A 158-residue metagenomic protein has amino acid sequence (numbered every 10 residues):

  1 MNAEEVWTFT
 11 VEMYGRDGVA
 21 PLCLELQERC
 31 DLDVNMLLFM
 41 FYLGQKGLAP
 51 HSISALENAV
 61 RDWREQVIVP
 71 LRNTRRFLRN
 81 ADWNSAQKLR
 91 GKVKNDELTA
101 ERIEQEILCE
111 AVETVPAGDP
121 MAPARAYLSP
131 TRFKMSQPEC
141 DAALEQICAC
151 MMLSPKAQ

Functional and structural regions predicted by a protein language model:
M1-E12, A143-A157: Charged, compositionally biased N-terminal leader segments and the immediate start of the first structured element
V6-E28: Short amphipathic alpha-helical segments and their helix-coil junctions
D17, D31-M36, Q66-P70: Short acidic alpha-helix initiation/capping motifs at coil-to-helix transition points, especially at protein N-termini
P21-R61: N-terminal interaction modules that seed assembly of large macromolecular complexes
L24, M40, R75-R76, C109-E113: Amphipathic alpha-helical segments within well-ordered protein domains
L43-A49, F77-N80, T114: General structural signal for alpha-helix termini and helix-helix connectors
H51-S85, L89, K94-I103: Long, charge-dense
N80-M151, Q158: A charged, amphipathic interaction segment
